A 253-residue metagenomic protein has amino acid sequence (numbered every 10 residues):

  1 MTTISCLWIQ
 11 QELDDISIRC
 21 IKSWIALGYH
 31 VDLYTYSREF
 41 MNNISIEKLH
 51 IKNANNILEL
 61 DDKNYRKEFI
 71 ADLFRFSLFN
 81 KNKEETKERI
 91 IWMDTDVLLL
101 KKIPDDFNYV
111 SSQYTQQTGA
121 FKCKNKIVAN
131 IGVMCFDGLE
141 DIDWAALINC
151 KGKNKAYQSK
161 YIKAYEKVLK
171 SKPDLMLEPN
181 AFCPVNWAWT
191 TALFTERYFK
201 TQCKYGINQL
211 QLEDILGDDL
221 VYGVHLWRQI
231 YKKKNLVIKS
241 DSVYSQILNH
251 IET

Functional and structural regions predicted by a protein language model:
M1-L60, D137-D141, K160-K163, K167-S171 (+3 more regions): N-terminal anchoring/stem segment of glycosyltransferases
L7-I9, Q113-Y114, D137, N180 (+1 more regions): Structured loops at beta-to-helix junctions and adjacent beta-edge loops in soluble globular domains
Q10-S17, R66-D72, I127, K153-Y161 (+1 more regions): Aromatic-acidic/polar surface patches that form glycan- and anion
V31, I90, D174: Hydrophobic anchor at the start of a short beta-strand that flanks the dinucleotide cofactor-binding loop
N56-I70: An acidic/histidine-cluster motif and surrounding catalytic segment that typifies divalent-metal-assisted enzyme active
K67-A129, V133-L139: GT-A fold catalytic core of metal-dependent nucleotide-sugar glycosyltransferases, centered on the diacidic
I142-I238, S242: Catalytic core and acceptor-binding pocket of nucleotide-sugar-dependent glycosyltransferases
